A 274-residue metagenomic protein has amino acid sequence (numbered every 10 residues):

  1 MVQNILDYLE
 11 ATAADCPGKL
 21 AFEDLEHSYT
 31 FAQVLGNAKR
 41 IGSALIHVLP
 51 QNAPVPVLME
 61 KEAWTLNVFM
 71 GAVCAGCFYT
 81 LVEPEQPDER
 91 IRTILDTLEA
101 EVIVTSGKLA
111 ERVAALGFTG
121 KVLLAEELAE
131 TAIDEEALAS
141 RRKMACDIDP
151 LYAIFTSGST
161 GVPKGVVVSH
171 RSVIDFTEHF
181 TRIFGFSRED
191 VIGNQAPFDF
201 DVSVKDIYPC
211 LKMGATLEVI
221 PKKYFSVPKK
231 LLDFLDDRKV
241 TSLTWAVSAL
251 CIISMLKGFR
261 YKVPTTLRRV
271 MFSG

Functional and structural regions predicted by a protein language model:
M1-I174, F184-G185, G214: Carrier-protein-dependent adenylate-forming modules in NRPS/ANL systems
P50-A53, S187-R188, N194, V204 (+1 more regions): His-Asp-centered acyl/peptidyl-transfer active-site segments
M59-E60, I154-S157, D190, A196 (+1 more regions): Active-site beta-alpha turn of Rossmann-fold NAD(P)-dependent dehydrogenases/reductases
E60, G107-E111, A196-D199, K223-Y224 (+2 more regions): Adenylate-forming
T93, E101-V102, V191, T241-S242 (+1 more regions): Short, Asp-centered acidic motifs that coordinate Mg2+ and/or phosphate in catalytic or ligand-binding sites
A100, A145, V240, P264-L267: Core-facing hydrophobic residues within beta-strands of well-ordered domains
L116, H179-F180, L256-K257: Residue-level signal for well-ordered alpha-helical positions
K164-G193, D201-T241: Conserved AMP-binding/adenylation subdomain of ANL enzymes
